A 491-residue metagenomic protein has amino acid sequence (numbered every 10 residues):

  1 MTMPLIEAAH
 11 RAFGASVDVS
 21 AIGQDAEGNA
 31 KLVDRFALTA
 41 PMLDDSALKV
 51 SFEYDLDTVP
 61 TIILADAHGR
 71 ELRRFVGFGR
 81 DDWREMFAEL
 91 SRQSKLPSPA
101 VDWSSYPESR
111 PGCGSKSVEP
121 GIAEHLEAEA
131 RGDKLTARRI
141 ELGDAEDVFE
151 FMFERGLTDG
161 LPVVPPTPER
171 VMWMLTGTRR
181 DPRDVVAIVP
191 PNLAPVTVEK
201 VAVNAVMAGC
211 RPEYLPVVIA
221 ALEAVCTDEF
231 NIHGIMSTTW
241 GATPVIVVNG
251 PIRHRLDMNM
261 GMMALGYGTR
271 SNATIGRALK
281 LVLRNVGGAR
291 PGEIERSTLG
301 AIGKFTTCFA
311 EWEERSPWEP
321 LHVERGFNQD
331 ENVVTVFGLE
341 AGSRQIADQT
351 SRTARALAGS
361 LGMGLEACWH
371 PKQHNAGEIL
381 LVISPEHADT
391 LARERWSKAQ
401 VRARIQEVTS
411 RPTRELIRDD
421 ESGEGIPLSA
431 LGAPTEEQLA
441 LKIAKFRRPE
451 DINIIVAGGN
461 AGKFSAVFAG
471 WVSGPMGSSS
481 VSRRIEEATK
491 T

Functional and structural regions predicted by a protein language model:
T2-F36, S46-F52: Structural microenvironment flanking redox-active thiols in thiol-disulfide oxidoreductases
S16-D18, P41, P60: Proline-centered loop/turn at the N-terminus of a beta-strand
Q24, D45, A67, N249-P251: Beta-hairpin (beta-strand-turn-beta-strand) motif
E27-G28, R70, R80, H254 (+1 more regions): Surface-exposed, flexible loop/turn segments at secondary-structure boundaries
R35-L38, A47-E89: Thiol/disulfide oxidoreductase modules built on the thioredoxin-like
I63, A88-S91, R277-R284: A broadly conserved amphipathic alpha-helix scaffold signal in soluble, globular proteins
R70-L126: Thiol-/selenol-based redox modules, centered on thioredoxin-like and closely related oxidoreductase domains
A123-T491: Non-transmembrane, aqueous-exposed alpha-helical and coiled segments at domain scale
